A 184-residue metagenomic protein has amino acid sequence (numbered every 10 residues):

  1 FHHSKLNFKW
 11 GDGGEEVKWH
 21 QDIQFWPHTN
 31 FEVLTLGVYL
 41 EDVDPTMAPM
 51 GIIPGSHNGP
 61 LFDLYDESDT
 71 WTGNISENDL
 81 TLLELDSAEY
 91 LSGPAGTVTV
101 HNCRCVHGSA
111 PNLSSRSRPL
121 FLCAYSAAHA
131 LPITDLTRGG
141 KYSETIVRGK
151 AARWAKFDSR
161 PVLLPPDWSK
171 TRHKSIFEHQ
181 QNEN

Functional and structural regions predicted by a protein language model:
F1-I52: Conserved double-stranded beta-helix
K5, T35-Y39, A88-Y90, V98-V100 (+1 more regions): Conserved hydrophobic/aromatic beta-strand scaffold that supports enzyme active sites
W10, D44, G59, A127-H129: Feature marks short, surface-exposed loop/turn motifs that line or immediately flank catalytic pockets and channel
G14, P49-M50, F62-Y65, P132-T137: Short aromatic-enriched loop/helix-cap "lid" or pocket-rim segments at secondary-structure transitions that line
Q21, N74-L85, S117, D135-T145: Short, surface-exposed loop/helix-turn segments at secondary-structure junctions that function as lids/hinges flanking
D22-V33, D86-S87, G93, R116-S117: A short beta-loop-beta micro-motif enriched in histidine and acidic residues
V43-A110: Double-stranded beta-helix
V98, R104-N184: Non-heme Fe(II)/2-oxoglutarate
